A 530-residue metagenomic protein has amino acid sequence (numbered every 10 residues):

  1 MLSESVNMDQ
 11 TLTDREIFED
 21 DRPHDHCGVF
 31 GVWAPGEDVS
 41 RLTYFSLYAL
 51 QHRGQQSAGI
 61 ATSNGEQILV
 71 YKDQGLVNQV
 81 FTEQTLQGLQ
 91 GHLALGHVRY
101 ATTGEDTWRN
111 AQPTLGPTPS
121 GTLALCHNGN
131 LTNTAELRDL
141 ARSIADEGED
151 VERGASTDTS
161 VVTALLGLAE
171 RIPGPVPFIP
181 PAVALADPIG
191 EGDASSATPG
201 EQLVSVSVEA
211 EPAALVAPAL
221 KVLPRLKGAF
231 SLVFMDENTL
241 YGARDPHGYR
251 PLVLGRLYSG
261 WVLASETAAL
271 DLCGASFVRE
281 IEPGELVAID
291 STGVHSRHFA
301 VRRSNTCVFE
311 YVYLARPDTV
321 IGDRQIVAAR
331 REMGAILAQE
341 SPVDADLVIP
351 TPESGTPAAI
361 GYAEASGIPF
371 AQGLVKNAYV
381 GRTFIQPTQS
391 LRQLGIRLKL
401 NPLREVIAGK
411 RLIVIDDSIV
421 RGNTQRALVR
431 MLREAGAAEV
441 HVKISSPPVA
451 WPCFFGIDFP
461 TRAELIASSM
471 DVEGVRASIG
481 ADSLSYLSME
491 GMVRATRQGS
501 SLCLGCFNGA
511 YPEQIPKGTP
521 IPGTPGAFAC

Functional and structural regions predicted by a protein language model:
L2-E282, A288-A345, T351, E439: Conserved short alpha-helical segments that host acidic/polar catalytic motifs at enzyme active sites
F81, A155, S160-L165, A182 (+2 more regions): A conserved beta-strand->alpha-helix junction
E147, I172, P342-D346, E364-A371 (+2 more regions): Secondary-structure transition/capping motifs at alpha-helix termini and the adjoining loop/turn into the next element
K221, A269, S276, G284 (+5 more regions): Phosphate/diphosphate-binding loops
L223, N238-T239, R256, G274-E280 (+2 more regions): PRPP-dependent phosphoribosyltransferase catalytic core
F234-D236, R244-D245, S265, S291 (+11 more regions): Active-site proximal loops enriched in glycine and acidic residues that flank catalytic Cys/His/Asp and coordinate
L337, Y362, D417-S418, V440: Hydrophobic, well-ordered secondary-structure elements that form the walls of internal hydrophobic environments
G367-I413, N423, A450-P460: Short, glycine/charge-rich flexible loops or terminal/linker lids adjacent to PRPP-binding catalytic cores
